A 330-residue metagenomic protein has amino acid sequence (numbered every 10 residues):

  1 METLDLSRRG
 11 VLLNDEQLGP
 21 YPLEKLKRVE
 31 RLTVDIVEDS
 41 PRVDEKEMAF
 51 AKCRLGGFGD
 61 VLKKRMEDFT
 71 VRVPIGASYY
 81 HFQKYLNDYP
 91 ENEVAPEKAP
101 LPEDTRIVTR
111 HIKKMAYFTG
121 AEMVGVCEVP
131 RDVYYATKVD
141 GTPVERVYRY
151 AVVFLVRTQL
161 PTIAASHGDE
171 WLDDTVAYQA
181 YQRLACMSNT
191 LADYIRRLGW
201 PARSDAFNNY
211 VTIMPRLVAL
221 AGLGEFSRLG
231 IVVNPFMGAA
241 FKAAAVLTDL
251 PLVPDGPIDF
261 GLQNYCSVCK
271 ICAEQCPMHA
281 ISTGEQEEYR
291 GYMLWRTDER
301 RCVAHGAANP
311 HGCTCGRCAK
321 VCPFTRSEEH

Functional and structural regions predicted by a protein language model:
M1-V124, V147-Y148, K320, F324 (+1 more regions): Iron-sulfur (Fe-S) cluster-binding modules
K113-K114, F118-E329: Catalytic cores of enzyme domains
